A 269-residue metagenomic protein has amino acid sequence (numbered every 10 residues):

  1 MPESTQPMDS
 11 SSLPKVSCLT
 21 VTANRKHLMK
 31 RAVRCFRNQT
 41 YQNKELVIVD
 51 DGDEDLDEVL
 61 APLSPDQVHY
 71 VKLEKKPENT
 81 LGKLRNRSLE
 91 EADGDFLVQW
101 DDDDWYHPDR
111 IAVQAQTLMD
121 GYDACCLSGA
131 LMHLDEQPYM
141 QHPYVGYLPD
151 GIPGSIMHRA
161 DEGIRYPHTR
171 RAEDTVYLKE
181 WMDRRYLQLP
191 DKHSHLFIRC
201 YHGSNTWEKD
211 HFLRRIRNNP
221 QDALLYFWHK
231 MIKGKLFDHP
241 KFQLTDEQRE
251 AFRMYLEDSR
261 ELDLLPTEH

Functional and structural regions predicted by a protein language model:
P14-S17, E45, V176: Cell-envelope/extracellular polymer assembly enzymes that use nucleotide-activated donors
R34-N43: Short, acidic, metal-binding catalytic loop of nucleotide-sugar glycosyltransferases
I48-L60: A conserved acidic beta->alpha catalytic loop
K75-A92: Glycine-rich, basic loop-to-helix element that forms the pyrophosphate-binding segment of sugar-nucleotide handling
L97: Short aromatic/hydrophobic "clamp" motif used to bind/position activated sugar donors
D101-W105: The conserved acidic donor/metal-binding loop of glycosyltransferases
I111-Y139: Conserved donor NDP-sugar-binding/catalytic core segment of glycosyltransferases
R171-E180, R184: Acidic donor-binding loop at a coil-to-helix junction in glycosyltransferase catalytic cores that engages
